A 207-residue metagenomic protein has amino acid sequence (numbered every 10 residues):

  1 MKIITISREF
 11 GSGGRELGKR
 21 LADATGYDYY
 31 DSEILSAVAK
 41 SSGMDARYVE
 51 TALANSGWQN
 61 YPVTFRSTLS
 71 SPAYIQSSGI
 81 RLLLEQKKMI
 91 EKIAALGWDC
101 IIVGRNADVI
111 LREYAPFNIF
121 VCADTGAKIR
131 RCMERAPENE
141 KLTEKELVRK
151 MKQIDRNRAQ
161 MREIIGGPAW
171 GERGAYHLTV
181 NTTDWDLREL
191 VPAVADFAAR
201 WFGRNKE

Functional and structural regions predicted by a protein language model:
I4-T5, I101: Short hydrophobic/aromatic beta-strand immediately N-terminal to the Walker A/P-loop
I6-K19: Glycine-rich phosphate-binding P-loop
D28-K40: Short beta-strand-centered segment that lines the nucleotide-binding/catalytic pocket of NTP-utilizing
A39-D99: ATP-dependent small-molecule kinase phosphotransfer cores that center on conserved nucleotide phosphate-binding segments
Q59-T64, K141-L187: Small-molecule kinase domains that catalyze NTP-dependent phosphoryl transfer to phosphate-bearing small molecules
K87, L187-A195: Short, amphipathic alpha-helical "lid/cap" segments that border enzyme active or binding sites
I93-G97, G104-N106, I110-I119: RNA pseudouridine synthases
Y114-E134, L142-I154: Conserved phosphate-donor/acceptor-positioning beta-strand/loop module used by diverse small-molecule
